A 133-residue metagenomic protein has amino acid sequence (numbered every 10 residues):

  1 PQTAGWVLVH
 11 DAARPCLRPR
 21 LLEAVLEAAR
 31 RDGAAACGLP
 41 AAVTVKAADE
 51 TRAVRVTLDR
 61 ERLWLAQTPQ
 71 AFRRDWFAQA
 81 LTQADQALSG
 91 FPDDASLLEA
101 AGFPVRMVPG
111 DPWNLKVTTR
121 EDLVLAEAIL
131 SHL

Functional and structural regions predicted by a protein language model:
P1-W6: Active-site nucleotide-sugar/metal-binding loop of Leloir-type enzymes
V7-H10, R106-G110: Short beta-strands and strand-loop turn motifs
H10-D11, P40, R73, T119: Residue-level signal for inorganic ion chemistry
D11-R14, D94, K116, D122: Acidic active-site catalytic centers that drive phospho-/nucleotidyl reactions and related ester hydrolyses
A13, A84-D85, P112-L115: Glycine-rich "substrate-gating" loop/helix at the edge of Rossmann-like oxidoreductase active sites
C16-V108: Conserved core of the sugar-phosphate nucleotidyltransferase
N114-L133: Hydrophobic helical membrane-anchoring modules
